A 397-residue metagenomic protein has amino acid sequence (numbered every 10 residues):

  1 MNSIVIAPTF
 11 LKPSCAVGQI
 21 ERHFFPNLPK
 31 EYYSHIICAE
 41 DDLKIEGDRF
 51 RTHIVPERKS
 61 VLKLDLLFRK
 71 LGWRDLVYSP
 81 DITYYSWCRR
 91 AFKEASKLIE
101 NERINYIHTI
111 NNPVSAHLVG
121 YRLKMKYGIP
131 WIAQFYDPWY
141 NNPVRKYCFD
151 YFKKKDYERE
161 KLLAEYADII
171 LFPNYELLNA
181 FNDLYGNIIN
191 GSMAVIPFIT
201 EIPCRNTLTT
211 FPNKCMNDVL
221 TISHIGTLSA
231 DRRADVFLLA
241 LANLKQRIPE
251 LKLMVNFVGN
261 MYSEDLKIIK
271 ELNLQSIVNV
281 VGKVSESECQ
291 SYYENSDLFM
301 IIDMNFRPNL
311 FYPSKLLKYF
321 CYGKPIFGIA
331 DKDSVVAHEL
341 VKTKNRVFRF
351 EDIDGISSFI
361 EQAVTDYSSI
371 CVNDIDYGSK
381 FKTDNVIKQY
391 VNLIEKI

Functional and structural regions predicted by a protein language model:
M1-R58, I169, D384: N-terminal subdomain of nucleotide-sugar transferases
E40-L43, L163-S192, Y390: A short, active-site helix/loop in glycosyltransferases that binds the activated sugar's phosphate group
S115-L118, R122-M125, Y151-I170: Membrane-proximal helix-turn-helix segments that form the acceptor-binding/catalytic region of lipid-linked
P130, Y140-L162, I202: Nucleotide-sugar donor phosphate/pyrophosphate-binding loop at the beta->alpha transition of glycosyltransferases
E176, F198-I199: Carbohydrate-associated surface elements
K214-R232, L238-L241, V386: Conserved donor-binding/catalytic core segment of Leloir-type glycosyltransferases
R232, S285-S291, F299-L317, I326-H338: Nucleotide-sugar-dependent
I248, F257-G259, E264-Q290: Nucleotide-activated donor-binding/catalytic signature segment of Leloir-type glycosyltransferases, i.e., the conserved
